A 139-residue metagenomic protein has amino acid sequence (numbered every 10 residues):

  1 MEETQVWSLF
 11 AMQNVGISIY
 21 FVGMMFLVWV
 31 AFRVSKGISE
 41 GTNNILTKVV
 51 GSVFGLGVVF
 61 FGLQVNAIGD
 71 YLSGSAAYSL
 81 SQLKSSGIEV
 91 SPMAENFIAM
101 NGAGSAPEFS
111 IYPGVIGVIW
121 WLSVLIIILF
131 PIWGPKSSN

Functional and structural regions predicted by a protein language model:
M1-F32: Cytosolic-side membrane-entry/anchor segment at the start of a transmembrane helix
E3-M12, A99-P113: Membrane-interface segments at the starts/ends of alpha-helical transmembrane spans
M12-V15, I19, V50, F54-G57 (+1 more regions): Alpha-helical transmembrane segments of integral membrane proteins, emphasizing hydrophobic/aromatic residues
F21, M25-W29, V53-L63, S123-I126: Alpha-helical transmembrane segments
F26-K36, F109-N139: Transmembrane alpha-helical segments in integral membrane proteins
R33-V49: Amphipathic, cytosolic membrane-interfacial segments at TM-TM junctions
V49-L80: Hydrophobic alpha-helical membrane-insertion segments
G69-F97: Juxtamembrane non-transmembrane "cap" segments at the membrane-aqueous interface of multi-pass membrane proteins
